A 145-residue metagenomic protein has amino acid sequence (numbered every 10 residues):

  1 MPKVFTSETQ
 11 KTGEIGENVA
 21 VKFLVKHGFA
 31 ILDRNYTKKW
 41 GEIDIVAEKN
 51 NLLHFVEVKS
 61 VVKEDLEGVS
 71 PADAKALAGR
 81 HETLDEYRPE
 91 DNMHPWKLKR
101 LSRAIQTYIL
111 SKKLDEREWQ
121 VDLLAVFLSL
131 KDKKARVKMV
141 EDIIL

Functional and structural regions predicted by a protein language model:
M1-R34: Acidic-basic catalytic patches of nuclease active cores, encompassing PD-(D/E)XK and other metal-cofactor nuclease
P2, S60-L128: Catalytic cores of nucleic-acid endonucleases
L24, I45-L66, L101: Conserved catalytic cores of phosphodiester-cleaving nucleases, focusing on short active-site segments
K26, E48, L124-L128, I143: Positively charged, solvent-exposed patches that mediate nucleic-acid binding
K38-G41: Short acidic/glycine-enriched loop/turn segments that link adjacent beta-strands
H54, Q120-D122, K138: Protein kinase-like catalytic core scaffold
F127-L145: Short, low-complexity, polybasic intrinsically disordered segments
